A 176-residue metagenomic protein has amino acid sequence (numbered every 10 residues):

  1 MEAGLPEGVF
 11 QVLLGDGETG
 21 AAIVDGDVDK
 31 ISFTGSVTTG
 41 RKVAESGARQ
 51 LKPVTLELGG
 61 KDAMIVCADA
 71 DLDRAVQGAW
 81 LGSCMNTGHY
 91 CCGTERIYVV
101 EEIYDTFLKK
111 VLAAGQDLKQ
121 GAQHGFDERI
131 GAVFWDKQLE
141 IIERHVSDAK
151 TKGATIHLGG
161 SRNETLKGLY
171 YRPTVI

Functional and structural regions predicted by a protein language model:
M1-G20: PLP-dependent aminotransferase-like
G4, D27, G153: Conserved functional loop/turn residues at catalytic and ligand-binding sites
V9, D29-I31: Short active-site oxyanion
L14-A21, G26, G35-K42: Beta-loop-alpha module in the N-terminal Rossmann-like domain of NAD(P)-dependent dehydrogenases, especially those
K30, S36-I176: ALDH superfamily catalytic-core signature
